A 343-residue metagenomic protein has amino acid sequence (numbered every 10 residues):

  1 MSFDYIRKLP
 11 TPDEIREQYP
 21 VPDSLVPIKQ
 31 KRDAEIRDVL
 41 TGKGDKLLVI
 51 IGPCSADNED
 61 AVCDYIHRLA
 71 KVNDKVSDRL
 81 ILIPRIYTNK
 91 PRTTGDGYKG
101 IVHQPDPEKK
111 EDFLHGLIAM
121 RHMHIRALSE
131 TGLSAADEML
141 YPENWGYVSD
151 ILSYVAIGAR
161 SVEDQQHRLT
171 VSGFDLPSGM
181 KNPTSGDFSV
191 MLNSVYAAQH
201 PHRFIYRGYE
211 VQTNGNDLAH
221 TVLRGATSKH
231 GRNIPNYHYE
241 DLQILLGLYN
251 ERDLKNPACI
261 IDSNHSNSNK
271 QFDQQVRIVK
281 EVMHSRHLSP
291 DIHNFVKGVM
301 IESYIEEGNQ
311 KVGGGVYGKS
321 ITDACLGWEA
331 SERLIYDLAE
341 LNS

Functional and structural regions predicted by a protein language model:
M1-T41: N- or domain-start disorder-to-order transition segments that initiate the globular core
L25-D38, V72-I83, N89, M120: N-terminal beta-rich core of secreted/periplasmic extracellular enzymes
L40-K43, A70-S77, R126-E130, T213 (+2 more regions): Acidic (Asp/Glu)-rich catalytic clusters
L48-A61, D323: Conserved phosphate/anionic-ligand binding catalytic regions in large, soluble enzymes, centered on
G52, I261, G327: Conserved, mostly hydrophobic/aromatic
C54-D57, N256, N264-K270: Short acidic, Gly/Ser-rich segments with clustered Asp/Glu that frequently serve as metal-coordination loops in enzyme
I66, R79-I244, H265-K270, Q274-E281 (+3 more regions): Active-site-facing alpha/beta catalytic cores
Y304-N342: Internal helix-turn-beta structural module
